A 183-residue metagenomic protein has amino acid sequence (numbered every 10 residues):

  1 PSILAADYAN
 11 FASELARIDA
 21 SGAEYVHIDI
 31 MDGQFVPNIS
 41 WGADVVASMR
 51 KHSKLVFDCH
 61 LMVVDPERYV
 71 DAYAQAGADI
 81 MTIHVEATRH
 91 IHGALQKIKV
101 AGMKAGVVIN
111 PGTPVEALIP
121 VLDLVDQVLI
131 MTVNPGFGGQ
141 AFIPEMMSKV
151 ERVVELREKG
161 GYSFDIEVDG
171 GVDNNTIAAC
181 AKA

Functional and structural regions predicted by a protein language model:
P1-T82, T88-H90, K97-A105, L118-V125 (+4 more regions): Conserved N-terminal beta1-alpha1 strand-loop-helix module at the mouth
H27, E167-V168: Generic enzyme active-site microenvironment
L95-K97, T113: Predominantly soluble domains enriched in secretory-pathway, periplasmic, or organellar proteins
V108-G112: Short gly/ser/thr-rich secondary-structure transition/capping motifs
V115, G139, G160-E167, K182-A183: A broadly tuned preference for mixed-charge, low-complexity surface segments
V133-P135: Short glycine-rich anion-binding loops that position phosphate/pyrophosphate groups of nucleotides and phosphorylated
G171-A183: Acidic, divalent-metal-coordinating active-site segment for phosphoryl/phosphodiester hydrolysis, typified by short
